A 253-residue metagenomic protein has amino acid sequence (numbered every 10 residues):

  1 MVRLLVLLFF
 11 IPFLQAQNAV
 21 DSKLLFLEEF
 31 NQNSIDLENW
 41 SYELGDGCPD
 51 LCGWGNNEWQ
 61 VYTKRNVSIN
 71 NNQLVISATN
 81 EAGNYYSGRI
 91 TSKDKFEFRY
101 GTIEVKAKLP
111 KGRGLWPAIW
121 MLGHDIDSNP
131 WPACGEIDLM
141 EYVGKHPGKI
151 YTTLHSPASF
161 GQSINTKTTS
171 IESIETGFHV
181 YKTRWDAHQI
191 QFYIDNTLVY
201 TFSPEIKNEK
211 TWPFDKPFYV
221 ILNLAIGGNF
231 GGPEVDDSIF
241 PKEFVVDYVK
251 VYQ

Functional and structural regions predicted by a protein language model:
M1-A19: Bacterial Sec-dependent N-terminal signal peptides
Q17-Q253: GH16 jelly-roll
